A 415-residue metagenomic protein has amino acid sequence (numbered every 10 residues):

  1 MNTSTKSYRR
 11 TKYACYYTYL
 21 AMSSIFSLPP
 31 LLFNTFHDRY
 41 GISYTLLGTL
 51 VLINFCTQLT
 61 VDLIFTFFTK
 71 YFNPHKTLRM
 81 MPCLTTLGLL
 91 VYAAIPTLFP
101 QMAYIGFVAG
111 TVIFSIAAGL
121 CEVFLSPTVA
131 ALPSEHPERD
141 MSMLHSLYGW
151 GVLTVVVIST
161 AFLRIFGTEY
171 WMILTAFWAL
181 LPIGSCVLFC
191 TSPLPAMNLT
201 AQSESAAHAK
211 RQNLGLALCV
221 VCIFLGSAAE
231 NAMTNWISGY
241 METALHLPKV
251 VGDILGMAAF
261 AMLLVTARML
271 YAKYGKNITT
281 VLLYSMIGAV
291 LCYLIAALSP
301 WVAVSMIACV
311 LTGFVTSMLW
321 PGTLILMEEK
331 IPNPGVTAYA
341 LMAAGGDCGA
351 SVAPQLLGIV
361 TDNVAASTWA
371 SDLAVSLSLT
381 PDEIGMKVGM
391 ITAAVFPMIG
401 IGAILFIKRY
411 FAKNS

Functional and structural regions predicted by a protein language model:
P29-L31, Q212-T266: Extracytoplasmic gate region of multi-pass secondary transporters
V61-K76, L163, T266-T279, T361: Helix-to-loop junctions at the C-terminal end of transmembrane segments in multipass secondary transporters
C83-Q101, G288-P300: C-terminal ends and interior cores of transmembrane alpha-helices in multi-pass membrane transporters/permeases
G110-S146: Cytoplasmic helix-loop-helix junction between adjacent transmembrane helices in 12-TM secondary transporters
L120-P133, M318-P332: Intracellular juxtamembrane helix-capping segments at the cytosolic ends of symmetry-related transmembrane helices
E135-H136, M143-M197: Helix-loop-helix hairpin linking two adjacent transmembrane segments in secondary transporters
M172-C190, K387-F406: Symmetry-related core transmembrane helices of the 12-TM Major Facilitator Superfamily/SLC fold
I278-L326: C-terminal transmembrane helical hairpin of 12-TM major facilitator-type secondary transporters
